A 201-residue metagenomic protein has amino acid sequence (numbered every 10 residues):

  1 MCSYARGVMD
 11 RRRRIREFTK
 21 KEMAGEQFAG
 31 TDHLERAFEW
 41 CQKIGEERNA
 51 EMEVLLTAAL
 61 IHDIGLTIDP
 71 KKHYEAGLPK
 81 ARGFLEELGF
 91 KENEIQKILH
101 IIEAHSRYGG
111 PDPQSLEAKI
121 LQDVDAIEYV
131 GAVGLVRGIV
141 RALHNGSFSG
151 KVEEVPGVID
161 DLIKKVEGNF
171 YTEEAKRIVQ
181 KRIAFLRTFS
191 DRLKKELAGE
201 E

Functional and structural regions predicted by a protein language model:
C2, D10, E22-R48, I61 (+1 more regions): Divalent metal-dependent phosphate-bond-processing catalytic cores, especially two-metal-ion Mg2+/Mn2+ enzymes that act
R12, R16, F38, E75-R82 (+2 more regions): An amphipathic alpha-helix signature
G25-L55, T67, A76, K80-L88: Alpha-helical phosphate/pyrophosphate-handling elements in metalloenzyme active cores
M52-H73, G77, K97-R107: His-Asp-centered metal-binding catalytic motifs of divalent-metal-dependent phosphohydrolases/nucleases
E75-A118: Helix-adjacent hinge/juxtasegments
